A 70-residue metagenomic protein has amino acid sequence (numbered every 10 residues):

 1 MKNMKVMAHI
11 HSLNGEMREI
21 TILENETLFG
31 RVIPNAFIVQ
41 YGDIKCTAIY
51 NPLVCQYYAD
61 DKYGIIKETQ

Functional and structural regions predicted by a protein language model:
M1-M4, K67-Q70: Short intrinsically disordered terminal tails
L13-R18, L23-I65: Acidic, low-complexity, intrinsically disordered interaction modules
